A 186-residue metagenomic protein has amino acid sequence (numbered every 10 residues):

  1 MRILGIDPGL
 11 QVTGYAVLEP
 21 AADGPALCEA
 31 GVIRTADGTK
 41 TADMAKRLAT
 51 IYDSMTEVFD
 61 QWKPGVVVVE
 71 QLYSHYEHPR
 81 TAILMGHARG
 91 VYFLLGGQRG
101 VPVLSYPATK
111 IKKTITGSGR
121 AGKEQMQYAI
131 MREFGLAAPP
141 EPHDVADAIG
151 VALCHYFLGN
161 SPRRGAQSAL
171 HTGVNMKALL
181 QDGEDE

Functional and structural regions predicted by a protein language model:
M1-E186: Phosphate- and other anionic-substrate recognition elements at nucleic-acid/protein interfaces
